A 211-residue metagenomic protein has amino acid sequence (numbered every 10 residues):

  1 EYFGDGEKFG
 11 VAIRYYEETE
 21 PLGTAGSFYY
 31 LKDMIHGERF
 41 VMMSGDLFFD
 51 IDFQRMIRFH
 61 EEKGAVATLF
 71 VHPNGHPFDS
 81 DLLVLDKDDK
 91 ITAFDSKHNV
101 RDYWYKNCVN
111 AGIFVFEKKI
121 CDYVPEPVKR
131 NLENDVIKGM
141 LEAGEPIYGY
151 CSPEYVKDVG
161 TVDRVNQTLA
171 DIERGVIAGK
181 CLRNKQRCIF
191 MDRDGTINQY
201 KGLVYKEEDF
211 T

Functional and structural regions predicted by a protein language model:
E1-S44, F53-R55, T161: Conserved N-terminal catalytic core of the sugar/cofactor nucleotidyltransferase
E17, G23-A25, S80-S96: Acidic/His-rich active-site region of diverse nucleotide-sugar glycosyltransferases
E17, S44, L69-V71, C151: Short loop/edge segments at beta-strand edges and connector loops that shape dinucleotide/nucleotide cofactor-binding
R39-V41, F48, Q54-E61, N74-P77 (+1 more regions): Catalytic-core segments of class I nucleotidyltransferases/pyrophosphorylases that form NMP-activated intermediates
G45-F48, D194: The conserved acidic donor/metal-binding loop of glycosyltransferases
K63-P73: A short, conserved acidic/glycine-rich loop-to-beta-strand motif that forms the donor nucleotide-sugar/metal
R183-Q186: Short, small/polar residue-rich loop motifs at catalytic or cofactor-binding pockets
C188-T211: Alpha-helical substrate-recognition element adjacent to the catalytic core
